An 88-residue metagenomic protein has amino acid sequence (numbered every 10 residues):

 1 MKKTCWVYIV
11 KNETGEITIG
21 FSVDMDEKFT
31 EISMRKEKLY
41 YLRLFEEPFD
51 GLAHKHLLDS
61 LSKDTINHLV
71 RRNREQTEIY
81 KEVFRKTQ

Functional and structural regions predicted by a protein language model:
M1-L42, E46-H56, V70, R74-Q88: GIY-YIG nuclease catalytic motif and its immediate N-terminal context
L57-K63: Short, intrinsically disordered, mixed-charge
D64-V70: A short, polar/charged loop-to-alpha-helix boundary motif
